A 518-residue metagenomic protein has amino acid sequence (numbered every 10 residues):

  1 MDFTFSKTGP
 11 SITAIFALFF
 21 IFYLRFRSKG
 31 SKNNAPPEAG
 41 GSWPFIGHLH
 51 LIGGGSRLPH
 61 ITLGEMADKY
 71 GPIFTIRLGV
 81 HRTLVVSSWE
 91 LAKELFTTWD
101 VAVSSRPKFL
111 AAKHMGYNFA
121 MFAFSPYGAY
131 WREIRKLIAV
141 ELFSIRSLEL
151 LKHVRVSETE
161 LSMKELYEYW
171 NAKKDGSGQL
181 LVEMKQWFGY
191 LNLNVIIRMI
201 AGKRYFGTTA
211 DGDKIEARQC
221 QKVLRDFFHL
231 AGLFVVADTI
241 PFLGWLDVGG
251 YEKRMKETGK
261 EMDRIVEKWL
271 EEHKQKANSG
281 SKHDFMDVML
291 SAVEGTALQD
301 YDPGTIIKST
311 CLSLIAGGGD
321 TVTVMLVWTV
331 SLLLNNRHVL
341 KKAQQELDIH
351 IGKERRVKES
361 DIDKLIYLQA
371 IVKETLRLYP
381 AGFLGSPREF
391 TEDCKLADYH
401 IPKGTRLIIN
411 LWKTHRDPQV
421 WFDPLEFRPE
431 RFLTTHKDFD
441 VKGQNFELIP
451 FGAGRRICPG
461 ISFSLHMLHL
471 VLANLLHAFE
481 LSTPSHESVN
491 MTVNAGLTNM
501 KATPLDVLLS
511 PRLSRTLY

Functional and structural regions predicted by a protein language model:
M1-F5, E480, L497-Y518: C-terminal helix/juxtamembrane-tail motif
M1-K32, H466: Terminal signal-anchor or tail-anchor transmembrane helices that tether membrane-associated enzymes to cellular
S31-G53, H60-V154, E158, M184 (+3 more regions): Cytochrome P450 substrate-recognition site 1
L49-G71, R264, V357-D398, K403-T405 (+1 more regions): Conserved cytochrome P450 K-helix E-x-x-R motif and the immediately C-terminal K′/meander segment
P107-M115, E149-L326, K342, V357-S360: Cytochrome P450 heme-thiolate monooxygenase catalytic core
L312, A397, T434-L468, V493-N494: Cytochrome P450 heme-thiolate "Cys pocket" and heme-binding signature region
R337-V339, I461-M500: Cytochrome P450 heme-binding "Cys pocket" and the immediately downstream C-terminal segment
I409-F439: Conserved cytochrome P450 K-helix/beta-meander segment immediately N-terminal to the heme-binding cysteine loop
